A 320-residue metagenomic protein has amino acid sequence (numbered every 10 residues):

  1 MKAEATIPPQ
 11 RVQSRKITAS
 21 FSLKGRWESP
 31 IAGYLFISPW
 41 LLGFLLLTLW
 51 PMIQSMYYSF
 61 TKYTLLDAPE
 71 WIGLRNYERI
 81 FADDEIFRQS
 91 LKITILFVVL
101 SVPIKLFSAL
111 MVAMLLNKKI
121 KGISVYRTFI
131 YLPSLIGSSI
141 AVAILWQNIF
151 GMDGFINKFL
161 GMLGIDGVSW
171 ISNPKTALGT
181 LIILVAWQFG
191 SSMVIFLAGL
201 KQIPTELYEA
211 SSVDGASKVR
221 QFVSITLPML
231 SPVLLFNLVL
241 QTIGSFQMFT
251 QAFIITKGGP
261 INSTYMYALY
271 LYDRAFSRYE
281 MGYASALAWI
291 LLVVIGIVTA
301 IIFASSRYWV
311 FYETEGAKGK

Functional and structural regions predicted by a protein language model:
M1-W27: Short, Lys/Arg-rich, polar N-terminal cytosolic tail immediately upstream of the first transmembrane signal-anchor
R26-K320: A structural signal for multi-pass alpha-helical bundles of membrane permease subunits that mediate small-molecule
